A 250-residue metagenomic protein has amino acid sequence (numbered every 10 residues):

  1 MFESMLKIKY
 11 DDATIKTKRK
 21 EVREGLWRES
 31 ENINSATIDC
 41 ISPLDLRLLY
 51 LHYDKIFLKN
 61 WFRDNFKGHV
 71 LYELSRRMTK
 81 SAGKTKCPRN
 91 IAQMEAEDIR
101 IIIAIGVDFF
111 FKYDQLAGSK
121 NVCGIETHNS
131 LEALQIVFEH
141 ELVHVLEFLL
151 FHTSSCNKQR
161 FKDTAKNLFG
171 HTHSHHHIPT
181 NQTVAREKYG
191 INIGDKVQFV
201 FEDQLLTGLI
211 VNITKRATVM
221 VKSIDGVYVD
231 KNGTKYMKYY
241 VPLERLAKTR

Functional and structural regions predicted by a protein language model:
F2-E3, K7-K20, G25-E132, L149-R250: Metalloprotease/metallohydrolase-associated module, dominated by Zn2+-dependent proteases
I136-L149: Active-site recognition of the HExxH zinc-binding catalytic motif
